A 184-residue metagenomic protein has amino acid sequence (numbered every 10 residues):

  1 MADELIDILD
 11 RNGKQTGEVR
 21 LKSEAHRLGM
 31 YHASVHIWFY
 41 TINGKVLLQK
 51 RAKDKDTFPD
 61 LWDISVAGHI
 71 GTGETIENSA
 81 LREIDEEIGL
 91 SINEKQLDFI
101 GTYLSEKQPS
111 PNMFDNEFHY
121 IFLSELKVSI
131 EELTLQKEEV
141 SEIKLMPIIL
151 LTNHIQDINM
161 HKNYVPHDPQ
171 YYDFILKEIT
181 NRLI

Functional and structural regions predicted by a protein language model:
A2-H36, Y40-I42: Acidic, metal-coordinating catalytic segment for phosphate/diphosphate chemistry, firing primarily on the Nudix
E4, A33-V35, V66, F99 (+2 more regions): Residues that flank catalytic or metal-binding motifs in active/ligand-binding sites
I6, K45-V46, I143: A residue-level structural signature of the nucleotidyltransferase/glycosyltransferase Rossmann-like core
S23, T72, G101-P109, M113-I184: Nudix hydrolase/Nudix homology domain
E24-S34, K45-R82, I158: Conserved Nudix-box catalytic region and its N-terminal flanking loop in Nudix hydrolases and closely related
S91-G101: A short coil-to-beta-strand element that immediately follows conserved catalytic motifs
